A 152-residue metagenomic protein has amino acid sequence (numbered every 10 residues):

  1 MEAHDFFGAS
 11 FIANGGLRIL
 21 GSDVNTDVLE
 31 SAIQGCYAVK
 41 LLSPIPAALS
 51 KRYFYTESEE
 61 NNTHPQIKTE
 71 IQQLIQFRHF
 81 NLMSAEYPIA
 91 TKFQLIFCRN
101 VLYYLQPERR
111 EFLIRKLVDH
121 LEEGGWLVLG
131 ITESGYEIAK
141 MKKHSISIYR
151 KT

Functional and structural regions predicted by a protein language model:
M1-F7: Short, well-ordered amphipathic alpha-helices
G8-F93, F97, V101-Y104, R109 (+1 more regions): Extended basic-aromatic, gly/pro-enriched interface segments that bind polyanionic ligands
L95, G135-T152: Core SAM-dependent methyltransferase catalytic element
C98, R110, G124, H144-I146: Signature of N6-adenine DNA methyltransferases within the class I
E111-E123: A short glycine-rich, Lys/Arg-flanked "PGG" loop and its adjoining helix->strand segment in the class I
E123-I131: Conserved beta-strand signature within the Rossmann-like core of class I S-adenosyl-L-methionine
